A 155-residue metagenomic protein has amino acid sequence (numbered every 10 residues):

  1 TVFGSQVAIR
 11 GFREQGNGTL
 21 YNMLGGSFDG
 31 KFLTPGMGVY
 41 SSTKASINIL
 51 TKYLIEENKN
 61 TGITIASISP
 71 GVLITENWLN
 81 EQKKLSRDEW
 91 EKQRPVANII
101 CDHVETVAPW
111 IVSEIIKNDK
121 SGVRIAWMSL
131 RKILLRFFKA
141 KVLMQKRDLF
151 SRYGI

Functional and structural regions predicted by a protein language model:
T1, S5, T43, I100: Short alpha-helix in the Rossmann-fold core of NAD(P)-dependent oxidoreductases
F3-S5, G18-G25, T64-S69: Structural signature of the Rossmann-like NAD(P)-dependent dehydrogenase/reductase core
G4-A8, L50-T51: Hydrophobic positions on the long internal alpha-helix of Rossmann-like NAD(P)-dependent oxidoreductase domains
R13-E14, T19-S46, T51-K52, E56-K59 (+1 more regions): Catalytic loop of short-chain dehydrogenase/reductase
K31, V72-K83: Short beta-loop-alpha junction of Rossmann-like oxidoreductase domains
G38, K83-S86: Short, hinge-like loop/turn segments at secondary-structure boundaries
S67, L85-F138, V142-L143: C-terminal helical subdomain
M144-I155: Functional cleft and adjacent loop/helix regions within the main domain that mediate ligand binding or catalysis
